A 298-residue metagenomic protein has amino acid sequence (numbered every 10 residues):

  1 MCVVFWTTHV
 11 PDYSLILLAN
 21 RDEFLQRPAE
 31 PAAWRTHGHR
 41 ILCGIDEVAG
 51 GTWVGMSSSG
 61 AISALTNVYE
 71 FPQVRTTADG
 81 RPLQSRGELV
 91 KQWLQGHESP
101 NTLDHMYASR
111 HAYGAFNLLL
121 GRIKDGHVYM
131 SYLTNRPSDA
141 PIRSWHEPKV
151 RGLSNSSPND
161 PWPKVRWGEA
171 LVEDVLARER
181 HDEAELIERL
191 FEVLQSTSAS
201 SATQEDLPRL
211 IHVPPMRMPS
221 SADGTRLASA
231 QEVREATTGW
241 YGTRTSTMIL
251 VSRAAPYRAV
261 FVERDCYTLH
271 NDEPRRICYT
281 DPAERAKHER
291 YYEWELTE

Functional and structural regions predicted by a protein language model:
M1-E298: N-terminal nucleophile
